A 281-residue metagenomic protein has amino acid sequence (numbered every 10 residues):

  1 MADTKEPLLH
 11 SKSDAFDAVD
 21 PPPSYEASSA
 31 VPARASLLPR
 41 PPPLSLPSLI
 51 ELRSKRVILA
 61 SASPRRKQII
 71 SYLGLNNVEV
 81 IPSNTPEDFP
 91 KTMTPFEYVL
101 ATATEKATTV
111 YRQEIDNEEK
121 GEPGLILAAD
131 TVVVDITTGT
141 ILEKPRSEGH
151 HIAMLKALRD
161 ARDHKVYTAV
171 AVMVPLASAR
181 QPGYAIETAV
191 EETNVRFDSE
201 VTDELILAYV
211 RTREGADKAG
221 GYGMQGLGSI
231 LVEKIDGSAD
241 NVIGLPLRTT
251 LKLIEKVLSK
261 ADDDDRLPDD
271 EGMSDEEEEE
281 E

Functional and structural regions predicted by a protein language model:
A2-P21, A30-L46, K55-V57, P95-E281: Anionic-ligand binding patches
L37-L75: N-terminal beta1-alpha1 ligand-phosphate binding loop
A62, S83, P175: Cofactor-binding loop segments of dinucleotide-utilizing enzymes, especially the Rossmann-like FAD- and NAD(P)+-binding
N76-S83: Short hydrophobic/aromatic-enriched beta-strand-loop microsegments
N84-D88, V132: Short active-site-proximal "capping" loops at secondary-structure junctions
D88-T94: Short, charged, surface-exposed secondary-structure boundary motifs
